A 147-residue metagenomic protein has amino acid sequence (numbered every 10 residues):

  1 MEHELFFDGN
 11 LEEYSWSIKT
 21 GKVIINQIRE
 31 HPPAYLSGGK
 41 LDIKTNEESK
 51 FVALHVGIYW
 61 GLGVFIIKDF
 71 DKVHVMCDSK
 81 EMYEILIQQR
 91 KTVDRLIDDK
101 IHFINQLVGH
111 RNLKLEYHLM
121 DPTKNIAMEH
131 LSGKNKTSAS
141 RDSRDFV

Functional and structural regions predicted by a protein language model:
M1-E13, K124, G133-K136, V147: Basic, amphipathic N-terminal segments that precede the first structured/catalytic domain
M1-E48: RNase H-like nuclease fold core
V23-N26, V93-L96, K134-A139: Short, low-complexity, polar/charged sequence segments that are solvent-exposed and flexible
I28-V75: Acidic helix/loop or adjacent segment enriched in Glu/Asp that either coordinates divalent metal
H55-G133: RNase H catalytic domain
R141-V147: Extended, charge-rich low-complexity interaction segments
